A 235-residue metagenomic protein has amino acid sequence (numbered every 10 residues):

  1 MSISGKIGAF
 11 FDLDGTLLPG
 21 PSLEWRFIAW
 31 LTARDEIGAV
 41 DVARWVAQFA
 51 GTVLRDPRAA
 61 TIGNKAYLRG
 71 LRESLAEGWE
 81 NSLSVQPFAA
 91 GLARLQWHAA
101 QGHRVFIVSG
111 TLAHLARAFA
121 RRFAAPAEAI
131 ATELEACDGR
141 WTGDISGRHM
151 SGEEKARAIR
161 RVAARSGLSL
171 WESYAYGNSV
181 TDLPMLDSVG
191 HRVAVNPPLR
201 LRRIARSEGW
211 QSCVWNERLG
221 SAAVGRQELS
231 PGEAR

Functional and structural regions predicted by a protein language model:
M1-R55: Active-site neighborhood of HAD-like aspartate-dependent phosphohydrolases
S2-G8, N81-R235: C-terminal cap/substrate-recognition subdomain and adjoining C-terminal extension of metal-dependent phosphatase-like
I3, G20, R72-E73, T132: Active-site phosphate-binding/coordination module
L13, V46, A50, K65 (+4 more regions): Membrane-targeting and insertion segments and their boundary/processing signals
P19, L68-L71, S151: A generic short alpha-helical patch detector that favors 3-5-residue windows in or near N-terminal regions
S22, G38, L71-S74, F88 (+2 more regions): Alpha-helix initiation/capping motif
E24-I28, T52-F106: Short linear elements at protein peripheries
